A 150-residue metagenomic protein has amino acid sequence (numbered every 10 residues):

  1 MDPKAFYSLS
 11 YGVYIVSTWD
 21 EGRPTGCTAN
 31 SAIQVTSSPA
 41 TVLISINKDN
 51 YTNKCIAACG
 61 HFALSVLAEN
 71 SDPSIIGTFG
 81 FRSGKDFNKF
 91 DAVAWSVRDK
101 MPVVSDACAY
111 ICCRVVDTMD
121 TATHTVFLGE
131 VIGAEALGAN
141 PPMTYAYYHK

Functional and structural regions predicted by a protein language model:
M1-K150: Basic, polyanion-binding surface patches
